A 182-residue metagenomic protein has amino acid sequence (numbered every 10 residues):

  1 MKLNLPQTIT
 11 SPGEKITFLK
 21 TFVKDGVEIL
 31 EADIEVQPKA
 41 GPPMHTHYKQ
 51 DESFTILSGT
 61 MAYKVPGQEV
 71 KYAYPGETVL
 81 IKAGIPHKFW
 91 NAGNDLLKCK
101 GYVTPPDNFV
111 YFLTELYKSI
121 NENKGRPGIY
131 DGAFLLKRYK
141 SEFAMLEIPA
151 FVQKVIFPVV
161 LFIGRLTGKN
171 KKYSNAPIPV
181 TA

Functional and structural regions predicted by a protein language model:
T8-M44, Q50: A short glycine-rich, His/Asp/Glu-containing loop-to-beta-strand
T21, P42-Y48, V65, Y72 (+1 more regions): Short histidine-centered beta-strand/loop micro-motifs that create catalytic or ligand/metal-coordination sites
K24, S53, G67-P86: Short acidic-glycine-tyrosine-enriched beta hairpin
D33-E35, T60-A62, K100-V103: Residue-level recognition of well-ordered beta-strand positions that form the cores of beta-sheet-rich folds across
Q37-K39, P75-G76, G84, N94: Tight coil/turn sites that cap or link beta-strands
K49-M61: Glycine- and acidic-residue-biased ligand/ion/polar-headgroup-sensing regions
A83-F112: Ligand-binding loop in jelly-roll beta-barrel domains
F109, L113-A182: Alpha-helical membrane-targeting segments
